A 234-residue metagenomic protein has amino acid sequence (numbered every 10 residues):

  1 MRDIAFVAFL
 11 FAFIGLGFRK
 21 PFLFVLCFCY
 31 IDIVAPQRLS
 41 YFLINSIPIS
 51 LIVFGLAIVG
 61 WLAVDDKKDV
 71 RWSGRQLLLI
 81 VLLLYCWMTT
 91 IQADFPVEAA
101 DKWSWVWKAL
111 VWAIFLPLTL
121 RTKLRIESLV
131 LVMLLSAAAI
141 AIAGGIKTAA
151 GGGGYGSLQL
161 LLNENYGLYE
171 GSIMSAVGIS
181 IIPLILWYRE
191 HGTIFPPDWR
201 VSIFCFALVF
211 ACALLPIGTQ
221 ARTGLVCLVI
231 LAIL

Functional and structural regions predicted by a protein language model:
M1-M88, V97, D101, K123-L131 (+2 more regions): Transmembrane signal-anchor hairpin modules in multi-pass inner-membrane enzymes, especially those that act on
A8-G17, L83-I91, K108-W112, E127-L160 (+1 more regions): Alpha-helical transmembrane segments of multi-pass inner-membrane proteins
I14, A100-W103, L116, E170: Hydrophobic alpha-helical transmembrane segments of multi-pass membrane proteins
D32, Q37-N45, G153-L160, E164-G167: Flexible, active-site-adjacent loop/turn segments at secondary-structure boundaries
V34-P36, L56-W61, K108-I114, A232-L234: Alpha-helical transmembrane segments and their membrane-interface exit regions
E98-W105, L162-E164: Non-cytosolic membrane-interface motifs at loop->transmembrane helix junctions
